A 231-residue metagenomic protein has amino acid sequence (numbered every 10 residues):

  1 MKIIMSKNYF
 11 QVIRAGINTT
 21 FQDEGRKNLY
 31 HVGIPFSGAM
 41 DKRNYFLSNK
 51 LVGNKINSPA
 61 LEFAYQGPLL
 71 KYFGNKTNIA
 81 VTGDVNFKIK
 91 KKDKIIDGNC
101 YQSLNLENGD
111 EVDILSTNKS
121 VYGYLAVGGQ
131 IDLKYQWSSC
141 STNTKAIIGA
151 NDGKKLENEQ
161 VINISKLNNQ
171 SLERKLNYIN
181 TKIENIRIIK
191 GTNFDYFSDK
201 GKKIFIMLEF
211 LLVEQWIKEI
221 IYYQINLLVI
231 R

Functional and structural regions predicted by a protein language model:
M1-R231: Conserved "landmark" site that anchors the functional core of diverse proteins
